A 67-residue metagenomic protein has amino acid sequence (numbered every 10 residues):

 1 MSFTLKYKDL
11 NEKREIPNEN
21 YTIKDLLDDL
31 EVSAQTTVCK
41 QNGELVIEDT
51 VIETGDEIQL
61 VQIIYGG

Functional and structural regions predicted by a protein language model:
M1-G66: Ubiquitin-like/PB1-type beta-grasp interaction modules and other compact soluble beta-rich domains
